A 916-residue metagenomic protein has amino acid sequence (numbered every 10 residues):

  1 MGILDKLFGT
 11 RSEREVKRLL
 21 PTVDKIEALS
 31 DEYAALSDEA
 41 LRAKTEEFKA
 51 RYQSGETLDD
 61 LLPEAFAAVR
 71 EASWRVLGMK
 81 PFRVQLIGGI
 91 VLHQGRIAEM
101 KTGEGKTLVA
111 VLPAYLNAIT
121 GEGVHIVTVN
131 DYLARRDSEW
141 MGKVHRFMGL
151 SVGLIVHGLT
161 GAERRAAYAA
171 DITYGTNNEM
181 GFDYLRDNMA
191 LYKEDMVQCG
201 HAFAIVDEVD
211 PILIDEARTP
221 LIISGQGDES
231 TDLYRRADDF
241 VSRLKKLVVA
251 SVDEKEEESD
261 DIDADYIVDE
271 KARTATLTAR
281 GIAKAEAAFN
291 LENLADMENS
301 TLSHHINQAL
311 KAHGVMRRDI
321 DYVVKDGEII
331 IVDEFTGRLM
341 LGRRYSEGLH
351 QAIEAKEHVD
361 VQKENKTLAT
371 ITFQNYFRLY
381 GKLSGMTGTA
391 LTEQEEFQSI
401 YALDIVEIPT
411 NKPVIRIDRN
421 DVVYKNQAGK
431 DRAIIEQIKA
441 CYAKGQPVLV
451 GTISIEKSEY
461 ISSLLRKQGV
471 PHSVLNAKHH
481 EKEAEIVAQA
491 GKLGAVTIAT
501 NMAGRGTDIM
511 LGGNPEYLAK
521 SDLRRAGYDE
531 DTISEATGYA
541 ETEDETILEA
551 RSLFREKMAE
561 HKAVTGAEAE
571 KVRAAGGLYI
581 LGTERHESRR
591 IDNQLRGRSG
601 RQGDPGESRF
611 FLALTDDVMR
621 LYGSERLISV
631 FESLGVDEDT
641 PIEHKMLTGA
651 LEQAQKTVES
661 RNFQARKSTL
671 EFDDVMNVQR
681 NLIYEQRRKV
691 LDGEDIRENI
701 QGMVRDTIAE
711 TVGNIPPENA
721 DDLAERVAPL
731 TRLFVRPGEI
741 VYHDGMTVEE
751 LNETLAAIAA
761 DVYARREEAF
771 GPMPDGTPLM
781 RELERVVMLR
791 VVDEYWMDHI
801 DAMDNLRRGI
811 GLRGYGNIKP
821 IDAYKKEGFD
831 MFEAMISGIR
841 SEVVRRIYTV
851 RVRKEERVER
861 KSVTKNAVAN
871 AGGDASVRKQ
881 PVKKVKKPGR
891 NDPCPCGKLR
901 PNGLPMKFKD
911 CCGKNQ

Functional and structural regions predicted by a protein language model:
M1-A613, D617-G635, E685, D706: Conserved P-loop NTPase motor core
A166, K887-P888: Intrinsically disordered, low-complexity regulatory regions enriched in Ser/Pro/Gly/Thr and acidic residues
S242-S251, P515-E516, R765-E767, N891-P901: Short regulatory "switch" loops immediately downstream of catalytic or recognition motifs within protein catalytic
Y322-I330, T336-R344, R573, Y579-L581 (+5 more regions): Extended, charged helical/alpha-beta scaffold domains that provide interaction surfaces
K444-S458, D692-G693, V741-D744, P895 (+1 more regions): Short, Lys/Glu-rich amphipathic helical modules
V450, I498, W796, F832 (+2 more regions): Hydrophobic, well-ordered secondary-structure elements that form the walls of internal hydrophobic environments
P888-C894, K898-Q916: A short, cysteine/histidine-rich metal-binding "knuckle" motif
